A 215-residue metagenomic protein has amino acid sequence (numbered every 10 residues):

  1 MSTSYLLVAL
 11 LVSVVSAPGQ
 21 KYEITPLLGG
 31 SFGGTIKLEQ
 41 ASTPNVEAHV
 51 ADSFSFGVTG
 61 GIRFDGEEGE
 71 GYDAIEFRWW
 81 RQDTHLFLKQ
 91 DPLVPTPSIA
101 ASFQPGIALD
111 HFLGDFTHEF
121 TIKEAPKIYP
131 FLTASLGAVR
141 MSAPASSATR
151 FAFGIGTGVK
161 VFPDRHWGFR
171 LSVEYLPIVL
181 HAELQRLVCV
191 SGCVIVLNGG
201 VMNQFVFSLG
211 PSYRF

Functional and structural regions predicted by a protein language model:
M1-K21, F215: Cleavable N-terminal export/targeting peptides
A17-D65, W79, Q204-F215: Short glycine/proline- and aromatic-enriched beta-strand/turn motifs that initiate or cap beta-hairpins
P26-G34, I75-R81, L132-A138, T157-V159 (+1 more regions): Transmembrane beta-barrel strands of outer-membrane/channel proteins
T35-D52, K89-S102, L180-G199: Solvent-exposed loop segments that connect transmembrane elements
F56, I155-T157: Short secondary-structure subsegments characteristic of cysteine-rich extracellular domains
T59-F153, P163-R165, Q204-F215: Gram-negative (and chloroplast) outer-membrane scaffold detector with strong preference for beta-barrel transmembrane
D164-F215: Predominantly the C-terminal beta-signal and adjacent terminal strand-loop region of outer-membrane beta-barrel
